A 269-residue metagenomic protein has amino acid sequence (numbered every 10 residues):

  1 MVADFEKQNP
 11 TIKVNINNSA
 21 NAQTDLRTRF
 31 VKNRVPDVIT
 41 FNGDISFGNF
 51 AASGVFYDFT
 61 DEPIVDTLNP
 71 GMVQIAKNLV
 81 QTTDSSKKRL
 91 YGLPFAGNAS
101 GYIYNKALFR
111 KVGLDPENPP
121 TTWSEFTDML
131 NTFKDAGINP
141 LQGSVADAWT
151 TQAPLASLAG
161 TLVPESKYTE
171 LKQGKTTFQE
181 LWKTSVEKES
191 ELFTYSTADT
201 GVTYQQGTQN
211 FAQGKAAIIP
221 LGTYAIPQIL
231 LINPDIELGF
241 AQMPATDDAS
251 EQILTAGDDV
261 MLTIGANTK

Functional and structural regions predicted by a protein language model:
M1-F47: Early extracytoplasmic/lumenal segment of secretory-pathway proteins
K7-Q8, V31, V112, L231-K269: Extracytoplasmic/periplasmic substrate-recognition and gating elements
N18-L26, T121-T127, D199-A212: Short helix-initiation/N-cap motifs at beta->coil->alpha
V31-F41, Y57, G137-N139, Q213-L221: Alpha-to-beta junction loops
D44-G101, T127, A156: Hinge/lid segment of periplasmic solute-binding proteins
T60-I75, P119, L162-T184, L231-I232 (+1 more regions): Short, solvent-exposed loop/beta-turn-alpha elements that line the ligand-binding surface or hinge of extracytoplasmic
K87-F95, S100, T127-Q173, A216: Extracytoplasmic/periplasmic solute-binding protein
D128-F133, L171-T200: Glycine-centered hinge/linker elements that transmit conformational signals in sensory and ligand-binding systems
